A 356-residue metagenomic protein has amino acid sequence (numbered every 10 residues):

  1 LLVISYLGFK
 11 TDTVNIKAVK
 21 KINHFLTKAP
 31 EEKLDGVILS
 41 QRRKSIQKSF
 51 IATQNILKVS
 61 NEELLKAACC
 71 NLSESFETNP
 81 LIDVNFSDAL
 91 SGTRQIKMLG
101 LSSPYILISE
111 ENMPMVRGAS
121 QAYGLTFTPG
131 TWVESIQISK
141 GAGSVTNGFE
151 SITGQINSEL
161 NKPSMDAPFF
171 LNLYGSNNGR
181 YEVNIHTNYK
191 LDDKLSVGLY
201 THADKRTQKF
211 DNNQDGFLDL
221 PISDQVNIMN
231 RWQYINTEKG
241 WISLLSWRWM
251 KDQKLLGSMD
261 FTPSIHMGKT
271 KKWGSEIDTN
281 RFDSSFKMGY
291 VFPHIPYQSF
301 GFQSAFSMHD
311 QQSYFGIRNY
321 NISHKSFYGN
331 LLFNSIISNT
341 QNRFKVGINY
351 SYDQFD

Functional and structural regions predicted by a protein language model:
V3-K10, K17-L65, S73, S103: Short, acidic, small-residue-rich periplasmic hinge/interaction motif at the N-terminus of Gram-negative outer-membrane
H24-F25, F127-P168: A beta-strand signature from Gram-negative outer-membrane beta-barrel systems, especially the internal plug domain
S73-R117, E134: Extracytoplasmic beta-strand/coil segments of soluble accessory domains associated with Gram-negative outer-membrane
R94, I152-G154, A167-L171, Y181-I185 (+4 more regions): Hydrophobic, lipid-facing positions within transmembrane beta-strands of outer-membrane proteins
Q95, M113-K140, I228: Short acidic/polar hinge/loop motifs at secondary-structure boundaries that mediate gating or recognition
I106, M165-F169, Y181, D193-V197 (+5 more regions): Outer-envelope beta-barrel architecture signal
L171-G175, L199-K205, L245-K251, F302-M308 (+1 more regions): Transmembrane beta-barrel strands of outer-membrane/channel proteins
R206-N227, Q233-F300, F306-H324: Flexible loop and strand-edge segments within Gram-negative outer membrane beta-barrel domains
